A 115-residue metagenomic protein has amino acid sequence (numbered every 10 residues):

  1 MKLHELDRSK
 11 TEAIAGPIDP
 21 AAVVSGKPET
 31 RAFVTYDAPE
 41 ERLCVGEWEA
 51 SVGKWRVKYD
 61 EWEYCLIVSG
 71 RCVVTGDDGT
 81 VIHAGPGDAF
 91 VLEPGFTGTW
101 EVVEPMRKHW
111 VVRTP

Functional and structural regions predicted by a protein language model:
M1-R42: A short, N-terminal "cap"/entry segment at the start of jelly-roll beta-barrel domains of the cupin/DSBH fold
P39-Y59, E93-P94: Conserved short histidine dyad/triad with adjacent acidic residue
V45-E47, Y64, A89: Conserved hydrophobic/aromatic beta-strand scaffold that supports enzyme active sites
A50, D60-V74: Short, conserved beta-strand element in jelly-roll/cupin
V57, V74, K108-W110: Short hydrophobic/aromatic-rich beta-strand segments that constitute the beta-sheet cores of beta-sandwich/beta-barrel
D78-P94: Short acidic-glycine-tyrosine-enriched beta hairpin
G98-E101: Short, exposed beta-strand-loop hairpins at the edges of beta-sheets in extracellular/periplasmic proteins
E104-P115: A short hydrophobic beta-strand segment most commonly corresponding to one strand of the jelly-roll/cupin
